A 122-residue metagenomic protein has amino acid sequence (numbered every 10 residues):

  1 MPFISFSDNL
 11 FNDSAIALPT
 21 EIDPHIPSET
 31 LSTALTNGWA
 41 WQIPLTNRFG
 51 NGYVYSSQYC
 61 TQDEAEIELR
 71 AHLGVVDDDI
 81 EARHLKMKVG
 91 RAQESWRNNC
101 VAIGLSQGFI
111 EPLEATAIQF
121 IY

Functional and structural regions predicted by a protein language model:
M1-V76, G108: Predominantly flavin-linked oxidoreductase catalytic cores and closely associated redox partners
T46, Y55-Y122: FAD/FMN-dependent oxidoreductases across multiple families
